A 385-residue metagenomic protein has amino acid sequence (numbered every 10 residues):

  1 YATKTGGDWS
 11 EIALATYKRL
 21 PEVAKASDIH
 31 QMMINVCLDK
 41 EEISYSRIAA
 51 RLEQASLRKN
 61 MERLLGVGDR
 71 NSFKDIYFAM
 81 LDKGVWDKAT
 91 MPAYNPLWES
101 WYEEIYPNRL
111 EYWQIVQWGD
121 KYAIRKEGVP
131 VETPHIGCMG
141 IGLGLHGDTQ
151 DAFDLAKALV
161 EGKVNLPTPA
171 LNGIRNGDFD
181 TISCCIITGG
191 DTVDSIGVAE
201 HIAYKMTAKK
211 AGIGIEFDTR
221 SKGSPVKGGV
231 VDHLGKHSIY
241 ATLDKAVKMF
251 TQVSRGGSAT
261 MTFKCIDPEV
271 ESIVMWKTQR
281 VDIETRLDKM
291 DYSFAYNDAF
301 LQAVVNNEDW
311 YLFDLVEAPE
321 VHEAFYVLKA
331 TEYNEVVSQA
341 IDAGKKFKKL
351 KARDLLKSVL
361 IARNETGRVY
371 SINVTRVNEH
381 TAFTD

Functional and structural regions predicted by a protein language model:
Y1-D385: Extended catalytic cores of very large enzyme megasubunits
